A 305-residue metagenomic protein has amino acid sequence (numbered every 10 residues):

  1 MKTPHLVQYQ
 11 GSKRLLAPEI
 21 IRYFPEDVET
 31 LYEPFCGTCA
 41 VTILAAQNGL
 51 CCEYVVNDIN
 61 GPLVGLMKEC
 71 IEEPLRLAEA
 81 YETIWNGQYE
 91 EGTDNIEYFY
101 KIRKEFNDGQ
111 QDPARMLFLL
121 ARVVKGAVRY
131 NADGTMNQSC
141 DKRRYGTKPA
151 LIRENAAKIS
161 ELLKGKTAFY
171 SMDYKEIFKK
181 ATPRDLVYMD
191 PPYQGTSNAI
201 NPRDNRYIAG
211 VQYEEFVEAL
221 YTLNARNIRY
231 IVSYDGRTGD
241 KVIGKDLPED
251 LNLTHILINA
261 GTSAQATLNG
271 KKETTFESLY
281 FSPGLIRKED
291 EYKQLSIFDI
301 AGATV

Functional and structural regions predicted by a protein language model:
K2-E19, P74-Y188, P192-P202: SAM-dependent nucleic-acid methyltransferase catalytic core
R14, T38-V41, N60-P62, R122-K125 (+5 more regions): Short, solvent-exposed loop/turn segments at secondary-structure junctions
R22, E26-K104: SAM cofactor-binding core of SAM-dependent methyltransferases, primarily the Rossmann-like beta-alpha-beta module
P34-F35, N57, Y170-M172, M189-P191 (+2 more regions): Short His-Asn-centered micro-motif
I43-A45, L66-K68, K180-A181, S197-P202 (+1 more regions): A short acidic (Asp/Glu
Q194, A209-V305: Long, positively charged, glycine-interspersed low-complexity recognition regions
N201-G210: Short, surface-exposed loop/helix-turn segments at secondary-structure junctions that function as lids/hinges flanking
